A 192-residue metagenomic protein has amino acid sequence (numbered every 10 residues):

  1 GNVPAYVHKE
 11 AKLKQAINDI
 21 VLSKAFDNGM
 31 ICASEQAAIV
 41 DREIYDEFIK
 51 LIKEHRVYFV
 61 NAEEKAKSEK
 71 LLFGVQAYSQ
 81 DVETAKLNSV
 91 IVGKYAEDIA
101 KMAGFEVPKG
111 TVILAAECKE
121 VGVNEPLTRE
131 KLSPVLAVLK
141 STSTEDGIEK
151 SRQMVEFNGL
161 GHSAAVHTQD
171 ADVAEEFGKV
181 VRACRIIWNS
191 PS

Functional and structural regions predicted by a protein language model:
G1-G122, G147: ALDH superfamily catalytic-core signature
F105-S192: Conserved C-terminal structural/oligomerization subdomain of aldehyde/semialdehyde dehydrogenase
